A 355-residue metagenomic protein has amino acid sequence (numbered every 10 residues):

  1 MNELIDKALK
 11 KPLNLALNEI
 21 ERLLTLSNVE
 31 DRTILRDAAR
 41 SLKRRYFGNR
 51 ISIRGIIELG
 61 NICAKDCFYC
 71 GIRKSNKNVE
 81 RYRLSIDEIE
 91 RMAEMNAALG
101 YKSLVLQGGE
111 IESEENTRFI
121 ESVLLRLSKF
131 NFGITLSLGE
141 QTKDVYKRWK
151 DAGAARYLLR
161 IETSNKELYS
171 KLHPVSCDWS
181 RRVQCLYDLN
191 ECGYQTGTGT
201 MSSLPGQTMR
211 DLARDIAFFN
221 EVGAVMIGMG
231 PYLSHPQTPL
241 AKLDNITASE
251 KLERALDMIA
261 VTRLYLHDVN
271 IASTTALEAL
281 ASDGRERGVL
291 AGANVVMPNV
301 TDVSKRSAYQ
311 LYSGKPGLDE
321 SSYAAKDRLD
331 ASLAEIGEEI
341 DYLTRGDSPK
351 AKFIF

Functional and structural regions predicted by a protein language model:
M1-N28, R91, N220-F355: Auxiliary Fe-S-binding modules of radical SAM enzymes
N14-I51: An N-cap/entry alpha-helix motif that binds or orients negatively charged groups
A39, C67, L106, L159 (+4 more regions): Conserved, mostly hydrophobic/aromatic
F47-E88: Canonical Radical SAM [4Fe-4S] cluster-binding loop centered on the CxxxCxxC motif and its immediate flanking residues
R54-I57, K77, V105-N116, E167 (+2 more regions): Glycine-rich, proline-tolerant flexible connector loops at the mouths of alpha/beta enzymes
K74-E90, N96-L186, Q195-S202, V225-G228: Core AdoMet radical
L104, I111-E114, C185-D211, M229-Q237 (+2 more regions): Conserved strand-turn element in the central/C-terminal portion of the radical SAM core barrel that lines
T142-W149, P205-F219, A279-L290: Catalytic cores of alpha/beta
